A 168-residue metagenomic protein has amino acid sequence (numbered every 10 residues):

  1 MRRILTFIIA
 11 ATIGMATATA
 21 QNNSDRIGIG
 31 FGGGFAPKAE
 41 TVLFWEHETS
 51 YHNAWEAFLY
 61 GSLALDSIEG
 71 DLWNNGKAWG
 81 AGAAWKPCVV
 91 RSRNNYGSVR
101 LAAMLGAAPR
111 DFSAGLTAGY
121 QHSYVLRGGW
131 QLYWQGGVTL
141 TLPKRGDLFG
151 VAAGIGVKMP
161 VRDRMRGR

Functional and structural regions predicted by a protein language model:
M1-I4, Q21: Positively charged n-region of N-terminal signal peptides that target proteins for export
R3-I4, I27, L101: Positively charged, low-complexity intrinsically disordered regions
I4-M15: Sec-dependent N-terminal signal peptides
T6-F7, G30, V90, M104: General helical structural elements
A20-S67, K158-R164, R168: Short glycine/proline- and aromatic-enriched beta-strand/turn motifs that initiate or cap beta-hairpins
I29-V42, S67-K77, L105-A114, T141-G150: Solvent-exposed loop/turn segments connecting transmembrane beta-strands in outer-membrane beta-barrel proteins
E46-L132: Gram-negative (and chloroplast) outer-membrane scaffold detector with strong preference for beta-barrel transmembrane
S62-D66, Q121-R168: Predominantly the C-terminal beta-signal and adjacent terminal strand-loop region of outer-membrane beta-barrel
